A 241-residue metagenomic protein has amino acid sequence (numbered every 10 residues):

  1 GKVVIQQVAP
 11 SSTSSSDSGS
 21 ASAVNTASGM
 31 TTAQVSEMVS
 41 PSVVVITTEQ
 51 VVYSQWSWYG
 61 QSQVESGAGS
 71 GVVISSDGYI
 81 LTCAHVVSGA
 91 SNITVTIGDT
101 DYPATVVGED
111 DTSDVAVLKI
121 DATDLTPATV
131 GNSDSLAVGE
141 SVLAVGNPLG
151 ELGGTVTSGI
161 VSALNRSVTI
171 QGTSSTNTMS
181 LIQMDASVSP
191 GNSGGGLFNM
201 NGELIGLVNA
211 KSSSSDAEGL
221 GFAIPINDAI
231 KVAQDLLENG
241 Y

Functional and structural regions predicted by a protein language model:
G1-Y241: Serine-dependent protease modules
